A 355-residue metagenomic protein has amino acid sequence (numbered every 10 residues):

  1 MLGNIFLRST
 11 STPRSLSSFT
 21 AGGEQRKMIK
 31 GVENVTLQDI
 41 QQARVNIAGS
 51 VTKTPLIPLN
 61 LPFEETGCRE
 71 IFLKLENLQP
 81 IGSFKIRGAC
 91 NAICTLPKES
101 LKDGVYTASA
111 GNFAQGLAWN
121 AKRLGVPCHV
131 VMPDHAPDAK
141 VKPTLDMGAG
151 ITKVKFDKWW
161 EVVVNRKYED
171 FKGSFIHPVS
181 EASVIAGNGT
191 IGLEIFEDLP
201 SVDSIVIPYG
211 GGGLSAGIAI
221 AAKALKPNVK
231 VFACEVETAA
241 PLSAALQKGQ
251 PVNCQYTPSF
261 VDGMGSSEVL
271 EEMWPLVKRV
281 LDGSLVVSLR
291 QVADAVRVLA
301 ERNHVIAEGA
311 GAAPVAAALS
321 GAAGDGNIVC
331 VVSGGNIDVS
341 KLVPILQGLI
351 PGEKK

Functional and structural regions predicted by a protein language model:
M1-G3: Context-dependent free N-terminus signature
F6-L7, S11-R14, S18-K355: PLP-dependent amino-acid enzyme catalytic core
